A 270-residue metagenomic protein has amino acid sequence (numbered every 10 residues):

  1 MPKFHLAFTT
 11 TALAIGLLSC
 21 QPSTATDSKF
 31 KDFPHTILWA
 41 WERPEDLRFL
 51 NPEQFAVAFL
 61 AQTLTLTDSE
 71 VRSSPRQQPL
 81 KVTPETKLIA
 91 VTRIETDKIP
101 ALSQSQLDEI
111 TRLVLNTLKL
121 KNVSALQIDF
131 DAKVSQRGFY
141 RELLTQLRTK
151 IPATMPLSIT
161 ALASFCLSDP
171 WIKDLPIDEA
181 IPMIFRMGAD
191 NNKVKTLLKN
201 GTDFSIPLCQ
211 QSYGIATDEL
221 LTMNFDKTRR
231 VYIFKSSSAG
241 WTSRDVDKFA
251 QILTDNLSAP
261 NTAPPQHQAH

Functional and structural regions predicted by a protein language model:
M1-T9: Bacterial N-terminal signal peptides that target proteins for export
C20-H270: Secreted glycan hydrolases and related glycan-binding modules that recognize and/or cleave
